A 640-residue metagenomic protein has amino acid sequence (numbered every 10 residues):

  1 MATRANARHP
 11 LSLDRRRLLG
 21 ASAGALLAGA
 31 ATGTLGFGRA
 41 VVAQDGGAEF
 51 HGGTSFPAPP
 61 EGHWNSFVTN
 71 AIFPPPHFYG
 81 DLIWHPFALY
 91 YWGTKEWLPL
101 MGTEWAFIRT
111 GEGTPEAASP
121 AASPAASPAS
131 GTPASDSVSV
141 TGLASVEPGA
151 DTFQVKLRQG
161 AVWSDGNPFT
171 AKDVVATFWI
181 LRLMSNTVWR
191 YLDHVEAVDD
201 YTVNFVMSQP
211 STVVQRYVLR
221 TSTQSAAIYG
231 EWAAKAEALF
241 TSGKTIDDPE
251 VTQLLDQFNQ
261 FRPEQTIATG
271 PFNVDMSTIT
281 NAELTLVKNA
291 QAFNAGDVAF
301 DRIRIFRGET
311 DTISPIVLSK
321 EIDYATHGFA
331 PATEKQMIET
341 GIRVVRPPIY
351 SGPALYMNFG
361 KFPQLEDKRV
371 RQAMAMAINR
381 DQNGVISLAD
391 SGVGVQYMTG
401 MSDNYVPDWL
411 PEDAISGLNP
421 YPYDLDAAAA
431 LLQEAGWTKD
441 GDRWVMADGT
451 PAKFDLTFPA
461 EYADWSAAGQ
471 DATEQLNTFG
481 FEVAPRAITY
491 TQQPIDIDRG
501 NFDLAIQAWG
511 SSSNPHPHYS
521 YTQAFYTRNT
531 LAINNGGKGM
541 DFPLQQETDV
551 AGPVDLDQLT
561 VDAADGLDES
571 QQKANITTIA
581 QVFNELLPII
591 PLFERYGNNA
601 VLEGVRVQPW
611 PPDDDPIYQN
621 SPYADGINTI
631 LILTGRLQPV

Functional and structural regions predicted by a protein language model:
M1-R17, S22-A31, L35, R39: N-terminal secretory signal peptides
L18, G24-A31, D45-G62, F73 (+6 more regions): Detector for C-terminal structural segments
G53-S145, I267: N-terminal lobe/hinge region of extracytoplasmic solute-binding protein
W84, L89-G93, T223-D297, R302 (+3 more regions): Gly/Pro-rich hinge or "lid" segments in bacterial periplasmic/extracellular proteins
F107-S185, V198-N204, V214, Q364-E366 (+1 more regions): Aromatic- and charge-enriched surface segment that lines or borders ligand/interaction sites
T110, P115-A121, A125-A144, T285-V287 (+5 more regions): Append "and occasionally in soluble cytosolic enzymes with long acidic Gly/Pro-rich linkers
Q154-R158, I180, L286-Q336, Q372 (+3 more regions): Ligand-site clamp/hinge motif
W189-V251: Surface-exposed binding/hinge segments that line and control ligand-binding clefts or catalytic entry sites
